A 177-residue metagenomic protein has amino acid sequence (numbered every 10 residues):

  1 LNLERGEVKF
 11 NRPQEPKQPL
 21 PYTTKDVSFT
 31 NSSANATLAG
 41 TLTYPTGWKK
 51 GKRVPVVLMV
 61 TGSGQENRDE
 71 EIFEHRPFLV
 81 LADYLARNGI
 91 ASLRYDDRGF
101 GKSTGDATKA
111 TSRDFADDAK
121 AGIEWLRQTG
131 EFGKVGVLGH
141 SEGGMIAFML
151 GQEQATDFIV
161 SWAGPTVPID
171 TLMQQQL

Functional and structural regions predicted by a protein language model:
V8-K52: N-terminal cap/lid segment of alpha/beta-hydrolase-fold proteins
G51-G62: Short beta-strand element of the alpha/beta-hydrolase
E71-S92: Short amphipathic alpha-helix adjacent to the substrate-entry channel of hydrolases
Y95, G99-A110: Glycine-rich "HGGG/HGxG" loop immediately N-terminal to the catalytic nucleophile of the alpha/beta-hydrolase
K109-T129: Alpha/beta-hydrolase active-site loop
G130-S141: Alpha/beta-hydrolase fold nucleophile elbow
G144-Q154: Short glycine-enriched nucleophile-adjacent loop and the immediately C-terminal alpha-helix near the catalytic center
V160-D170: Active-site nucleophile loop of the alpha/beta-hydrolase fold
